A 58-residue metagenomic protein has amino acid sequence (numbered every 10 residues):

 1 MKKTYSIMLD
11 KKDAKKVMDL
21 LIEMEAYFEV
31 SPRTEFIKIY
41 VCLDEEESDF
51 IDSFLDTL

Functional and structural regions predicted by a protein language model:
M1-K38: N-terminal acidic leader/helix
D10-A14, C42-D49: Helix N-cap motif at beta-to-alpha junctions
L20-E23, F50-L58: Short amphipathic alpha-helices in soluble, non-transmembrane regions that often serve as interface/regulatory elements
